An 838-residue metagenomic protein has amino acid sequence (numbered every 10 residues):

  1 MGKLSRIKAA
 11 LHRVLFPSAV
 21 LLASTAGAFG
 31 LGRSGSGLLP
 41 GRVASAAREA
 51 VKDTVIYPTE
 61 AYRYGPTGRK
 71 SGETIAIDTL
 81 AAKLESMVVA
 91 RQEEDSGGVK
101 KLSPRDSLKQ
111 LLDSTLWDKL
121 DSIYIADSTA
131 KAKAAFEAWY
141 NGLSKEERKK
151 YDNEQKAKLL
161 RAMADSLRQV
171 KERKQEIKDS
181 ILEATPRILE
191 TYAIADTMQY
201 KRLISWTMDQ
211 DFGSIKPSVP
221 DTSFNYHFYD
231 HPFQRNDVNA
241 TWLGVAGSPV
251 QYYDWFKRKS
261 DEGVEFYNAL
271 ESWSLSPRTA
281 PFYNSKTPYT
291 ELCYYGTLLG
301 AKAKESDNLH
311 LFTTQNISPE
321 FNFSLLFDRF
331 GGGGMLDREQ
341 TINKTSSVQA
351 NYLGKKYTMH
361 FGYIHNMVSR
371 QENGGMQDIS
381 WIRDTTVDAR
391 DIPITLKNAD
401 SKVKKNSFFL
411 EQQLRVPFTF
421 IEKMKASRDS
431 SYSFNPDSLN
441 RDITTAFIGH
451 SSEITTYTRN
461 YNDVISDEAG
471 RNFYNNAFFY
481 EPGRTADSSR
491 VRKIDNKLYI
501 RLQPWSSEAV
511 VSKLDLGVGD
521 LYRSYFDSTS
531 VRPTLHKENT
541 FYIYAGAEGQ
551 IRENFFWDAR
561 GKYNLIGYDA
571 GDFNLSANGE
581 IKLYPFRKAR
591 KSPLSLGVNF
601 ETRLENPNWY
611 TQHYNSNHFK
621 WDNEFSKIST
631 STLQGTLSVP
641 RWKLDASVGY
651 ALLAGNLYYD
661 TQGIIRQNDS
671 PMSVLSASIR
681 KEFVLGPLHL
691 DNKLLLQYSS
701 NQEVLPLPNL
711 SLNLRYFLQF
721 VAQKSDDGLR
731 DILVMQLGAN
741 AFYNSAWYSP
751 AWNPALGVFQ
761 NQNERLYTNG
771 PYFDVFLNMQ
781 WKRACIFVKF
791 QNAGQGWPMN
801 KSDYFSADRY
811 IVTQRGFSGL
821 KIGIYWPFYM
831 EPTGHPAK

Functional and structural regions predicted by a protein language model:
M1-A46: Gram-negative bacterial Sec-dependent N-terminal signal peptides
L4, P17-S18, N343, A389-P393 (+2 more regions): Terminal non-domain segments
S5, A9-A10, G72, S103 (+1 more regions): Residue-level detector of intrinsically disordered/flexible regions characterized by low predicted structural confidence
S24-A26, T129, R173, S699: Hydrophobic alpha-helical elements and their junctions with loops/disorder across both membrane and soluble proteins
L31-N406, V416-R428, Y584-K591, T813-F817 (+1 more regions): Membrane-proximal, glycine/serine-rich, low-complexity loop/turn segments characteristic of large bacterial
R33, S285-T287, L292, T395-K838: Exposed, low-structure sequence patches enriched in small/polar residues
